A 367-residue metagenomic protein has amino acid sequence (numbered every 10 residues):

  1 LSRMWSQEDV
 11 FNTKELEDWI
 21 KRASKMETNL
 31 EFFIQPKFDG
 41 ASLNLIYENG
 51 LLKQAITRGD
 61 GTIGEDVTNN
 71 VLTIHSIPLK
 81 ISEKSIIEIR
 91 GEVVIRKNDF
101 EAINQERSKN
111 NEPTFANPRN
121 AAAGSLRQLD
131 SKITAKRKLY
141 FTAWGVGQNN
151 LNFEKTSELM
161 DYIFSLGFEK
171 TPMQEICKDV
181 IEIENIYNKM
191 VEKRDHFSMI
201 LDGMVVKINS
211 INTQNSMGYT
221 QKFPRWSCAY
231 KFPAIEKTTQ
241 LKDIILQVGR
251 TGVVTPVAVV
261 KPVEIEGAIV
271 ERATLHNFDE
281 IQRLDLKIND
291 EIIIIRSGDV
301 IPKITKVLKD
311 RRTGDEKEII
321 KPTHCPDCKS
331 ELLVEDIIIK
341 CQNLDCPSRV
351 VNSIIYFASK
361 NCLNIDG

Functional and structural regions predicted by a protein language model:
L1-G367: RNA/tRNA-interacting regions in translation and RNA-turnover enzymes
